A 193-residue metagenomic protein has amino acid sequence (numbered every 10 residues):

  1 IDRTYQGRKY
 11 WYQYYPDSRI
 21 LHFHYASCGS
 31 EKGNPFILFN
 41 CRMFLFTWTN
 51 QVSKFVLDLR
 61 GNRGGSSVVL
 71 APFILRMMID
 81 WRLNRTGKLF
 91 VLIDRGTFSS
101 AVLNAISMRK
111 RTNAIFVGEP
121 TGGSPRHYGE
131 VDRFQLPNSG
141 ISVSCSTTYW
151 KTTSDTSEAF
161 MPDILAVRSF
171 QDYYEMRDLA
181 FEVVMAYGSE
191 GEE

Functional and structural regions predicted by a protein language model:
I1-D132: Cleft-lining beta-strand/loop regions that shape enzyme active-site pockets
I1-D17, R42, W48-S53, A71-P72 (+1 more regions): Intrinsically disordered, Ser/Thr/Pro/Gly-rich linkers and terminal tails that flank and connect PDZ domains
H24-Y25, I93, G118, N138 (+3 more regions): Pocket-edge structural micro-motifs
C28, N62, G96, S139 (+2 more regions): Generic structural motif
M78, R95-F98, K110, G129 (+5 more regions): Short, surface-exposed, charged/polar-biased interaction segments
F116-S157, Y173: BRCT (BRCA1 C-terminal) domain core and associated BRCT-interaction motifs
